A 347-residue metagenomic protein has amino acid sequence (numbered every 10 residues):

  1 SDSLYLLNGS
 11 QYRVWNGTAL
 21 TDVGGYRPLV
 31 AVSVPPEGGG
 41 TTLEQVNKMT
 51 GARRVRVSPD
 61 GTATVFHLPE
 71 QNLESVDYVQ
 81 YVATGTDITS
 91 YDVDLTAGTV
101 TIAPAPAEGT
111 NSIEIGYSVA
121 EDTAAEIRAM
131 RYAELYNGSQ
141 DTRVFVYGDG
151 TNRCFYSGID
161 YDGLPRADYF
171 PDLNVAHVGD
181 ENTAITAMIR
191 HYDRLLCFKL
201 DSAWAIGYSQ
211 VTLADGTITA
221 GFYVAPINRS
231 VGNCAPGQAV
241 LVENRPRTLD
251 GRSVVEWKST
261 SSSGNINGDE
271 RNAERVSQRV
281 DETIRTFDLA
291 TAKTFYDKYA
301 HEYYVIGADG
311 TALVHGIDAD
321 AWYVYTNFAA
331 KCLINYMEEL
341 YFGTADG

Functional and structural regions predicted by a protein language model:
S1, Y12-R13, A19-T21, V55-P59 (+6 more regions): Short, exposed beta-strand/loop patches in secreted or surface proteins that constitute
S1-D2, L7-S10, A52, T64-V65 (+6 more regions): Short alpha-helical segments and helix-capping/turn motifs at coil-helix boundaries
D2-S3, Q11, T183-G347: Beta-sheet-dominated scaffold domains
L6, V65-L68, G98-A105, V146 (+4 more regions): Generic recognition of long tandem-repeat/solenoid scaffolds
L20-L95, I102-P106, S118-R131: Extended beta-strand solenoid/passenger and fiber regions
L29-K48, I127-V211, A290-I317, T344-G347: N-terminal beta-propeller domains
N111-V119: Short, hydrophobic/aromatic-enriched beta-strand segments in well-ordered soluble domains
T123, P171-V178, V224-N228, W322-Y323: A short beta-strand motif characteristic of beta-propeller blades
